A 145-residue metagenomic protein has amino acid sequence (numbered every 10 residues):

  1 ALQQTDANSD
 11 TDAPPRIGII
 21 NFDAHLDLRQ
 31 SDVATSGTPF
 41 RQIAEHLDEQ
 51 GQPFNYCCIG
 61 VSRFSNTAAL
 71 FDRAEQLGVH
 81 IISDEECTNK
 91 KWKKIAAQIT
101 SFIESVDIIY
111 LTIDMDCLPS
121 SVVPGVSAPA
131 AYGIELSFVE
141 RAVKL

Functional and structural regions predicted by a protein language model:
A1-L145: Conserved alpha-helical scaffold segments that buttress catalytic/binding sites
